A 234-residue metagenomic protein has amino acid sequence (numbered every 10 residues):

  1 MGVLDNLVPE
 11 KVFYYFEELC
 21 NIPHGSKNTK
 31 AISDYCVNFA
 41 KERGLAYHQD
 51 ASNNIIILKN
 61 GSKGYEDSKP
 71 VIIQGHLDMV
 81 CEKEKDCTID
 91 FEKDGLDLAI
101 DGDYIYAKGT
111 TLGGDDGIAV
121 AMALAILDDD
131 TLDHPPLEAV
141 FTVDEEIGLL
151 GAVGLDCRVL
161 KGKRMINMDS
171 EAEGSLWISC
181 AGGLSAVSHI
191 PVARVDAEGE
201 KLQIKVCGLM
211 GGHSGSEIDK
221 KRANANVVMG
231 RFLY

Functional and structural regions predicted by a protein language model:
G2-D103: Acidic/His- and Gly-rich active-site-bordering loop/insert found across diverse amide/peptide-bond hydrolases
P9, E17, N21-G25, K41 (+6 more regions): Generic secondary-structure signature for well-ordered alpha-helical cores
F13, E17, V37, V120-D128 (+2 more regions): Predominant activation on well-ordered alpha-helical scaffold segments within soluble catalytic domains
P23, G95-L96, D101-Y106, T110 (+2 more regions): Midchain, well-structured core segments that form catalytic/ion-binding scaffolds
K30-A31, G114, A121, V227: Residue-level recognition of alpha-helix initiation/capping sites
H48, G64-Y65, T131, V195-A197: Short glycine/serine/proline-enriched coil/turn segments at secondary-structure junctions
Y65-P136, F141-I147, A152-K163, K201: Active-site metal-coordination/substrate-binding segment of hydrolases, especially metallo-dependent peptidases
